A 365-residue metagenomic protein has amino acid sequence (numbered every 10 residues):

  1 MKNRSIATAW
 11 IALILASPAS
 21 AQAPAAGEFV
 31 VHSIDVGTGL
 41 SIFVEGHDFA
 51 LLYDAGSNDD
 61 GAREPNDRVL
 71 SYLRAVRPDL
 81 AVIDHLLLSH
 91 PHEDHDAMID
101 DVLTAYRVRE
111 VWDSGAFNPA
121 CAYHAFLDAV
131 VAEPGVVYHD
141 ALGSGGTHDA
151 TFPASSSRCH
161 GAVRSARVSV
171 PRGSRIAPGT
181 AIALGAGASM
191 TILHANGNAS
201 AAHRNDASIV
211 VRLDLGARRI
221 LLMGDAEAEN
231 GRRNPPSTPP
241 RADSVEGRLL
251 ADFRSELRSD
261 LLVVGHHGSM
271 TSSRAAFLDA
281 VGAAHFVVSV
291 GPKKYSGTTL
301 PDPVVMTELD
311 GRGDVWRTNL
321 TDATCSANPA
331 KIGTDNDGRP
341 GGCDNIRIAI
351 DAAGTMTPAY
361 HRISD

Functional and structural regions predicted by a protein language model:
M1-T8: Bacterial N-terminal signal peptides that target proteins for export
T8-S17: Bacterial N-terminal signal peptides
I14, E256-R258, G342, A352: Charged catalytic cores and adjacent phosphate/nucleic-acid-binding surfaces used for phosphate/nucleic-acid chemistry
A23-F29, V36, Y72, D96-R248 (+1 more regions): Flexible, acidic/histidine-containing loops and adjacent segments that form or flank the divalent-metal
S33-S41, H47-D79, L87-T104, S189-L300: Active-site-proximal loop/helix segments of hydrolase catalytic cores
I83-D84, C121: A signal for long, low-complexity, Ser/Thr/Asn-enriched, surface-exposed stalk/shaft and domain-boundary segments
P301-V305: Charged helix-capping and loop-helix junction motifs
